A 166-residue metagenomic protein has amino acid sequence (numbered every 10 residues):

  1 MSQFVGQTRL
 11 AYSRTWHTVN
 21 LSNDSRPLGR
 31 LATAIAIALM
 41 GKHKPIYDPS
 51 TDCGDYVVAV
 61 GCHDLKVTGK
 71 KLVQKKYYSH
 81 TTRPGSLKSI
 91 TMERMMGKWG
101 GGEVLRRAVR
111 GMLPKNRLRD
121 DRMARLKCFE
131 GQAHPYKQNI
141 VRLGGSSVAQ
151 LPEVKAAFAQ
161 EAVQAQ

Functional and structural regions predicted by a protein language model:
M1-V104, I140-Q166: Ribosome large-subunit tunnel/peptidyl-transferase-proximal elements
Q7, L113, R117-D120, I140: Intrinsically disordered, low-complexity sequence elements enriched in Ser/Thr/Gly/Pro
A36, M40, R110-L118: Signal for well-folded cores of large energy- and translation-related assemblies
G61, K127-Q132: A general secondary-structure junction signal
G101-R107, K115-D120: Beta-rich strand-turn-strand
R119-K127: C-terminal structural segments of small proteins and small subunits
E130-Q132, K137-L143: Short, electropositive alpha-helical surface patch
